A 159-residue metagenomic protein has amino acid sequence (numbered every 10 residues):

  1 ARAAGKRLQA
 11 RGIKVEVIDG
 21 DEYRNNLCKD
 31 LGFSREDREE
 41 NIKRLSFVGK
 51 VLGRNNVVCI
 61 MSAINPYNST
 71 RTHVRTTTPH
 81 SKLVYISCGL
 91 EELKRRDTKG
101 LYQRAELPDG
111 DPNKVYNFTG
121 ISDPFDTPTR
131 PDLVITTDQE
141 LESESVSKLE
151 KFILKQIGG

Functional and structural regions predicted by a protein language model:
A1-G5, G49, V146, E150: A generic structural signal for short, well-ordered alpha-helical segments in conserved domains
R2-F47, R54: Conserved substrate/cofactor phosphate-moiety recognition/catalytic segment in nucleotide-dependent phosphotransferases
A3, S46-F47, S69-T72, T119-S122: A generic local structural motif
A10, V17, S81-Y85, D132-V134: Conserved beta-strand scaffold positions in the cores of enzyme catalytic domains, especially in NTP/NDP-utilizing
Y23, D37, N41-R44, T70 (+2 more regions): Helical mechanochemical/support elements of P-loop NTPase systems and associated helical scaffolds
N26-G32, D37, G49-E106: ATP-dependent NMP and nucleoside kinases share a basic, alpha-helical "lid"
S87, R95-K148, K155-G159: Small-molecule kinase domains that catalyze NTP-dependent phosphoryl transfer to phosphate-bearing small molecules
